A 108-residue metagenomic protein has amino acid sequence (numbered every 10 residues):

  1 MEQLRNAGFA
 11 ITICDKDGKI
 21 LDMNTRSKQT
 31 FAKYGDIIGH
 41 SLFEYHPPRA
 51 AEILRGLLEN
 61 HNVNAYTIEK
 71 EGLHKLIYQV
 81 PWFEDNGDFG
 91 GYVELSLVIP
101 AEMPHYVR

Functional and structural regions predicted by a protein language model:
M1-M23: Sensory modules in modular signal-transduction proteins
R26-R108: Sensory/regulatory domains in signal-transduction proteins
